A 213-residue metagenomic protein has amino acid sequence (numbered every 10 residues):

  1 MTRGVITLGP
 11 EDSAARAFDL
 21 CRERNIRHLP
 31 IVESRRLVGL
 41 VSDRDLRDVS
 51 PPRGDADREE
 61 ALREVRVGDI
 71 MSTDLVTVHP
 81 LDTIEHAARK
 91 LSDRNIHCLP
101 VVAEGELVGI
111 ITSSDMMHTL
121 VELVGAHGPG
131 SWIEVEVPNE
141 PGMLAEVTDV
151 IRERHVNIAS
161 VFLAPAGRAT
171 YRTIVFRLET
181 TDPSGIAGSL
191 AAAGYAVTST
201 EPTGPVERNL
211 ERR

Functional and structural regions predicted by a protein language model:
M1-G4, S42-T77, T83-S92, T112-T148 (+4 more regions): Tandem CBS (Bateman) regulatory domains
T2-R3, A14-R16, E23-N25, L37 (+1 more regions): Low-complexity, intrinsically disordered terminal regions of eukaryotic RNA-associated proteins
L8-E11, H79-P80: A short beta-loop-alpha structural element at the N-terminal edge of CoA-dependent acyl/N-acetyltransferase catalytic
D12-D19, E85-A88: Short, basic/aromatic recognition patches
C21-R24, L29-D45, L91, L99-S114: A glycine-centered beta-loop-beta connector
P165-Y171, E201-R213: Short proline/glycine- and acidic-rich turn/helix-capping motifs at secondary-structure junctions
Y171-T180: Short basic, glycine-rich beta-strand/loop surfaces that mediate nucleic-acid
